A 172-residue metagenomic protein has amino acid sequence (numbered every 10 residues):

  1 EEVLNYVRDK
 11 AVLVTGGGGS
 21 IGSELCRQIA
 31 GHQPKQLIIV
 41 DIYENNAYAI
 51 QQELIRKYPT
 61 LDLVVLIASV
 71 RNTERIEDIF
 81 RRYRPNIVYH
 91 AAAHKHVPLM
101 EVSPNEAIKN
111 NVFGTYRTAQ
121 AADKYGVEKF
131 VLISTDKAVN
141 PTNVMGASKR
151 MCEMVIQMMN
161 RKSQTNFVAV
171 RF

Functional and structural regions predicted by a protein language model:
E1-R84: N-terminal Rossmann/SDR dinucleotide-binding element
S23, G31, E53-R56, T60 (+5 more regions): Conserved helix-loop functional segments at active or binding sites
P34-K35, Q164-F167: Short glycine-/polar-rich loops that comprise or flank the Walker A/P-loop and associated switch/sensor motifs
H90, H94-E153, M158-N160, F167: Conserved Rossmann-fold NAD(P)-dependent oxidoreductase catalytic core, especially the SDR/UDP-sugar
R171-F172: Conserved SDR Rossmann-fold cofactor-binding beta-strand/turn motif
